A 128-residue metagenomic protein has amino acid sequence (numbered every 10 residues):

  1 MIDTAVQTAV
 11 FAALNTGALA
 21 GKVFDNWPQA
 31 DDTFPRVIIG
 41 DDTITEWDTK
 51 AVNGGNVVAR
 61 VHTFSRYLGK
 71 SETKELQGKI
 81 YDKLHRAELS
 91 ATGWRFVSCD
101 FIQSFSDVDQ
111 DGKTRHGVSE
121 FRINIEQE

Functional and structural regions predicted by a protein language model:
M1, Y67, D111: Charge-dense, low-complexity intrinsically disordered segments
M1-A51, S71, E75-G78, D82 (+1 more regions): Small/polar-rich, solvent-exposed N-terminal microdomains that initiate assembly or binding
T4, T33, V57, G112-K113: Short alpha-helical segments used as structural interaction elements across diverse proteins
G21, V37, A59, C99 (+1 more regions): A broad, low-specificity signal marking well-ordered, structured residues that form hydrophobic/aromatic
I44-W47, R66, S106-D107: Short beta-turn/strand-loop junction motif enriched in small, turn-promoting residues
N53-Y67, R115-I125: Oligomerization/assembly interface segments of phage tail-like spikes and tubes
D82-E128: Acidic-leaning, charged glycine-interspersed low-complexity segments
